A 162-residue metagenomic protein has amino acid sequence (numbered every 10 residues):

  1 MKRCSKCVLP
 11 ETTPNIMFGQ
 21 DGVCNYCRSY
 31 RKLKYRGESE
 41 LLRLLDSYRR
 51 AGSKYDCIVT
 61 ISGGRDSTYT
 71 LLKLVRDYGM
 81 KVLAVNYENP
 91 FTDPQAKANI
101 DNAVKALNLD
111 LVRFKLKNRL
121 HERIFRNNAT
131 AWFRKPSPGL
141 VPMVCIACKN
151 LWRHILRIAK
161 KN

Functional and structural regions predicted by a protein language model:
R3-N162: ATP-dependent adenylation/nucleotidyltransferase module used to activate substrates
